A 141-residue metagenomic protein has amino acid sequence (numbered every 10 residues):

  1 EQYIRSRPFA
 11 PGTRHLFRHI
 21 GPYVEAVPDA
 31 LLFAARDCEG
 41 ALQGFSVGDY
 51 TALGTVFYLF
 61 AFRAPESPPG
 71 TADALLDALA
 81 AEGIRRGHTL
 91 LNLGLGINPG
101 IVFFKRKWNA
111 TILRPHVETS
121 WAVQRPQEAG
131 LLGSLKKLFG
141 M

Functional and structural regions predicted by a protein language model:
E1-P68: A conserved beta-strand-loop-helix scaffold within acyl/acetyltransferase catalytic domains
R5-S6, P11, P22-E25, A74 (+4 more regions): Polar/charged alpha-helical tracts
F17-I20, A26-V27, A35, S46 (+4 more regions): Generic ordered-secondary-structure signal
L53-A110: Acyl-donor binding region in acyl/amide transferases
R86-M141: Active-site/acyl-donor-binding loops of N-acyltransferases
